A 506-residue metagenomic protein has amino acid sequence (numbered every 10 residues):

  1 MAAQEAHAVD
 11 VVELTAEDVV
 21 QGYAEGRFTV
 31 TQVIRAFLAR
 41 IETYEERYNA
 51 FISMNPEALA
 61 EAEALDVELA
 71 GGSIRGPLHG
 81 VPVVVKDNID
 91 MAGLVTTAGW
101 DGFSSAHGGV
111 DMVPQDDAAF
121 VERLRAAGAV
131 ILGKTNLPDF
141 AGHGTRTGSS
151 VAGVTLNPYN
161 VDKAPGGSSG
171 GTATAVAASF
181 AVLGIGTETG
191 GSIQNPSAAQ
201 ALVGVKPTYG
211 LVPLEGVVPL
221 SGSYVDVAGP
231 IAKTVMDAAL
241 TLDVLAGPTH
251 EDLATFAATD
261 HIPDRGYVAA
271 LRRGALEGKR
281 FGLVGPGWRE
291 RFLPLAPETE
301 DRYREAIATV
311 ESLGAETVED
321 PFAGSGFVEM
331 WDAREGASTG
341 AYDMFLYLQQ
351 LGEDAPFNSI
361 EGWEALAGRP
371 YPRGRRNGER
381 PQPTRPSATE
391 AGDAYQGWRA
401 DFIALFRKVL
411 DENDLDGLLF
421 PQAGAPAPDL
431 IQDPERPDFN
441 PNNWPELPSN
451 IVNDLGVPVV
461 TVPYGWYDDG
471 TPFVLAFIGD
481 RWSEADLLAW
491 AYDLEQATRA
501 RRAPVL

Functional and structural regions predicted by a protein language model:
M1-A70, R289, E305-A306, S312-L313 (+2 more regions): An N-terminal boundary/leader segment
V12, I89, V95, V227 (+1 more regions): Gly/Ser-rich, acidic/histidine-flanked active-site/gating loops
A24-E25, L38-N49, E63-G71, R125-A126 (+7 more regions): Sec-exported extracytoplasmic/periplasmic mature domains
G26, G80, A126, V130 (+4 more regions): Glycine-rich, small-residue loops and helix-cap segments that act as flexible hinges at active-site edges
I34, E63, G266-Y267, P297-P321 (+2 more regions): Acyltransferase
T43, V130, A177-G285, R304-E311 (+1 more regions): Structural helix-boundary/capping segments
L78-A228, L253-F256, V284-P286, F420-F439: Short glycine/serine-rich loop/turn segments
H79-H107, A270-P286, S338-A404, D416 (+1 more regions): Short helix-loop capping/hinge segments that flank enzyme active sites or metal/cofactor-binding pockets
